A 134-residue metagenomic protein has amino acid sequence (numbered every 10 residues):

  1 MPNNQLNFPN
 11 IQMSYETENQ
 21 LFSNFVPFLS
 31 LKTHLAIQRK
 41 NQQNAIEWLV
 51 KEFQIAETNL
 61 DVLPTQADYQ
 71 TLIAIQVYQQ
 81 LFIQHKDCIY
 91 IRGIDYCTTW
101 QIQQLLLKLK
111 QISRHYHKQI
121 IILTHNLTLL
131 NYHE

Functional and structural regions predicted by a protein language model:
M1-E47: ABC ATPase nucleotide-binding domain signature region
S14-E16, D61, Q66, I89-G93 (+1 more regions): Conserved beta-strand segments of the P-loop GTPase G domain that flank and frequently precede/overlap
N19-N24, F53, Q70-I73, Q80: Glycine-rich phosphate-binding loops of nucleotide-dependent enzymes
L49-Y69, Q84-H85: Conserved ABC nucleotide-binding domain
Y69-R92: GG-anchored amphipathic helix commonly corresponding to the ABC/SMC/Rad50 NBD signature/C-loop
Q84-C88, Y96-L130: Conserved catalytic loops of ABC-family nucleotide-binding domains
Y132-E134: A short helix-turn-beta junction within AAA+ P-loop NTPase domains corresponding to the substrate/partner-engaging
